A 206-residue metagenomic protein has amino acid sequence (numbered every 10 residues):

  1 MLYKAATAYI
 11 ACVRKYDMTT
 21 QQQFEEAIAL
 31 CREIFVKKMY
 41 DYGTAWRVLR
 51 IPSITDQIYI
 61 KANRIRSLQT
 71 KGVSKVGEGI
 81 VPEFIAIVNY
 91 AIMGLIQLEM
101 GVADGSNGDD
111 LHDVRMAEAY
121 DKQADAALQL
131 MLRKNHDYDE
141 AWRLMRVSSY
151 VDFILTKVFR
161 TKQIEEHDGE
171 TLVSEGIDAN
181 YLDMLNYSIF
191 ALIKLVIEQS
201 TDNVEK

Functional and structural regions predicted by a protein language model:
A5-K206: Intrinsically disordered, low-complexity regulatory regions that flank transcription factor DNA-binding cores
